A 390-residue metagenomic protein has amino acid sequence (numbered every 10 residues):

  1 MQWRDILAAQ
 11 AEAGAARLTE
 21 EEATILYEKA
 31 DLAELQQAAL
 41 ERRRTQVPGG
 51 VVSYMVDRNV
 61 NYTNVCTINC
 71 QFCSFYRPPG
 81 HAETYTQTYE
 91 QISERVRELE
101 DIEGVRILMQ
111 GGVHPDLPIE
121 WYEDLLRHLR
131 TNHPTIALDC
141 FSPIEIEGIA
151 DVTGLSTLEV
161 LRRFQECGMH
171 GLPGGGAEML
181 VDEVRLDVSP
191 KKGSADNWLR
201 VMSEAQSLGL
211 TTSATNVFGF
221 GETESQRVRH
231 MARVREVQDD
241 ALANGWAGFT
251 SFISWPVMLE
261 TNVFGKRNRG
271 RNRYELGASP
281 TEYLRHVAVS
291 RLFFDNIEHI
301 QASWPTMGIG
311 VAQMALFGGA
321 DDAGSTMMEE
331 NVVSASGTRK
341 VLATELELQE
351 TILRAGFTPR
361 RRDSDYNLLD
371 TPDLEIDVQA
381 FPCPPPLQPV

Functional and structural regions predicted by a protein language model:
M1-A33, E100, M231-R235, D239-V390: Auxiliary Fe-S-binding modules of radical SAM enzymes
A15, A39, C70, M109 (+5 more regions): Conserved, mostly hydrophobic/aromatic
Q36-G80, T84-Q110, L172: N-terminal pre-triad scaffold of radical SAM enzymes
L40, S93-V96, E123-R127, L161 (+6 more regions): Generic structural signal for well-ordered alpha-helices, preferentially at hydrophobic/aromatic core positions
Y54-A82, A137-G148, P173-L186, S290-D295: N-terminal small/glycine-rich loop or linker at the start of catalytic domains across soluble metabolic enzymes
Y54-V60, G80-E83, Q110-E120, D182 (+2 more regions): Glycine-rich, proline-tolerant flexible connector loops at the mouths of alpha/beta enzymes
E103-M202, Q206-A214, F220-E222, D240 (+1 more regions): Conserved SAM/AdoMet-binding glycine-rich loop
E224-A232: Nucleotide-activated chemistry modules centered on ATP-dependent adenylation/adenylyltransferase
